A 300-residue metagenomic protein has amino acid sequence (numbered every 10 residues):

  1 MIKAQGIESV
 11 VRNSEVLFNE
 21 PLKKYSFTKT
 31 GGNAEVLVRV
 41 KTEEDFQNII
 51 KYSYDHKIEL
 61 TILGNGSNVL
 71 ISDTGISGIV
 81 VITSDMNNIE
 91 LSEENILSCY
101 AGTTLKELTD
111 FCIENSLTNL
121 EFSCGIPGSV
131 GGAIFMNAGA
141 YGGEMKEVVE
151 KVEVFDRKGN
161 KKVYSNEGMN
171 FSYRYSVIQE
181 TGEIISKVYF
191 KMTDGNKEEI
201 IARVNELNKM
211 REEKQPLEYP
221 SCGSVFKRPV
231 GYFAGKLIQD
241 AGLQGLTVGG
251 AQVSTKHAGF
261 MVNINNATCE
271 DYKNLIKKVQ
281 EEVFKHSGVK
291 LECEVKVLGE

Functional and structural regions predicted by a protein language model:
I2-V130: Anion-binding (especially nucleotide phosphate/pyrophosphate-binding) glycine-rich loop and adjoining beta-alpha core
L17-F18, K24, F155-R157, K161-N274 (+2 more regions): Phosphate/pyrophosphate- and phosphate-bearing ligand-binding catalytic cores of soluble enzymes
G31-G32, V36-E43, L70-N88, F135-N166 (+1 more regions): Structural signature of FAD isoalloxazine-binding scaffolds in flavoprotein oxidoreductases
A34, S67-I71, L105, G131-F135 (+4 more regions): Short, flexible micro-motifs
H56, L63-N65, V148, Y219-P220 (+1 more regions): Short, basic and Ser/Thr-rich N-terminal targeting/leader segments
S92-I96, Y100, L105-K106, N119 (+2 more regions): Contiguous, small/hydrophobic- and glycine-enriched helical/loop subdomains that border and often "cap" functional
I113-E150, S221: A gly/ser-rich beta-alpha-beta helix-loop segment of oxidoreductase catalytic cores
